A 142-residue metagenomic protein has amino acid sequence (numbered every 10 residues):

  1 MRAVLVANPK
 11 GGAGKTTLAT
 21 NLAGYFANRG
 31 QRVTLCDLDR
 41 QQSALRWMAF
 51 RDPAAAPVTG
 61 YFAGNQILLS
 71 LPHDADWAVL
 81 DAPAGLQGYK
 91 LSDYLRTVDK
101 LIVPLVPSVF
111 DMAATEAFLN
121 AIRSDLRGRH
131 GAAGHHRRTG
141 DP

Functional and structural regions predicted by a protein language model:
M1-P142: P-loop NTP-binding core
